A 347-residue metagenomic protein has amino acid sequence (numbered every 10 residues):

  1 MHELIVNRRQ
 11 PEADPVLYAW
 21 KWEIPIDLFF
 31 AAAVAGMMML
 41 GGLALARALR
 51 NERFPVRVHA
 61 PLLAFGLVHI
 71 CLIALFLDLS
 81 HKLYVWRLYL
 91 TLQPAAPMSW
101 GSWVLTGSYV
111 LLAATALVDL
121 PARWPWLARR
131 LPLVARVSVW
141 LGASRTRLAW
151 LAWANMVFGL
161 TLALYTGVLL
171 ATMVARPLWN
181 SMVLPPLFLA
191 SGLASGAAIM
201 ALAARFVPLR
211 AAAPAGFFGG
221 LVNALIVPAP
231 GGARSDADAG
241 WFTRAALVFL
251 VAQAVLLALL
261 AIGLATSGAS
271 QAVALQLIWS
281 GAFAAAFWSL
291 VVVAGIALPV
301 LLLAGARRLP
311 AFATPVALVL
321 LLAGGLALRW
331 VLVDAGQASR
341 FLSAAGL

Functional and structural regions predicted by a protein language model:
M1-I24, L79-S99, G167-L187, A237-D238 (+2 more regions): Membrane-interface interhelical loops and short amphipathic "cap" helices that link adjacent transmembrane segments
V16-A33, P55-A60, L92-V110, R147-W153 (+2 more regions): Membrane-entry segments of alpha-helical transmembrane domains in multi-pass membrane proteins
L28-A32, R47-E52, A114-A311, P315 (+1 more regions): Long, contiguous internal "core" modules enriched in hydrophobic/ aromatic residues
A33-L111: Membrane helical hairpin/interfacial module
P61, T106, S289, P315-V319: Hydrophobic alpha-helical transmembrane segments
V316-A335: Final/C-terminal transmembrane alpha-helix of multipass membrane proteins
